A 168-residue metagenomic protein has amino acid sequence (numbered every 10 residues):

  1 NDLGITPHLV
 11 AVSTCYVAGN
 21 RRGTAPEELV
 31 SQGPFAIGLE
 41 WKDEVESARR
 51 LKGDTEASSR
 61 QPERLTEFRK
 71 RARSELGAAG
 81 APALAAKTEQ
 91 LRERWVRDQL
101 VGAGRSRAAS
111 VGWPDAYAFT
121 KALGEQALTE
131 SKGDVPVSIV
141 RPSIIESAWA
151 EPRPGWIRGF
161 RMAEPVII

Functional and structural regions predicted by a protein language model:
N1-F119, K132, V137-G155: Conserved Rossmann-fold NAD(P)-dependent oxidoreductase catalytic core, especially the SDR/UDP-sugar
T120-L128: Conserved catalytic Lys-bearing alpha helix of Rossmann-like short-chain dehydrogenase/reductases
S131-K132, I168: Alpha/beta-hydrolase-fold enzymes
R153-I168: C-terminal beta-strand-loop-alpha-helix "lid" module of Rossmann-like NAD(P)-dependent dehydrogenases
